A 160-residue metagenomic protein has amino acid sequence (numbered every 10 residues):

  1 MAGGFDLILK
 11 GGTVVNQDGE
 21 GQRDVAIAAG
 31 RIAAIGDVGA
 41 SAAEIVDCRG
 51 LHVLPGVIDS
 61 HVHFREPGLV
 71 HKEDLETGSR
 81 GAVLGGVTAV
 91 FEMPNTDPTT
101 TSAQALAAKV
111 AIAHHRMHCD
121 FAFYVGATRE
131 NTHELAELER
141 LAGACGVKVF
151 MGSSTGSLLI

Functional and structural regions predicted by a protein language model:
M1-G56: Histidine-rich, glycine-flanked metal-binding segment
D6-L7, E44, L51-H52, T88-F91 (+2 more regions): Structural motif
G12, G30, G50, H61 (+4 more regions): Divalent metal-coordination and catalytic microenvironments
V15, G21, F64-R65, T128 (+1 more regions): Short strand->helix junction
E44, R49, S79, L135-L138: Short amphipathic alpha-helices and their capping/turn segments at secondary-structure boundaries
L51-R116: Metal-associated gating/positioning segment near the N- to mid-region
T96-A107, I112-I160: Histidine/acidic-residue-rich, glycine-tolerant segments that coordinate divalent metal ions
